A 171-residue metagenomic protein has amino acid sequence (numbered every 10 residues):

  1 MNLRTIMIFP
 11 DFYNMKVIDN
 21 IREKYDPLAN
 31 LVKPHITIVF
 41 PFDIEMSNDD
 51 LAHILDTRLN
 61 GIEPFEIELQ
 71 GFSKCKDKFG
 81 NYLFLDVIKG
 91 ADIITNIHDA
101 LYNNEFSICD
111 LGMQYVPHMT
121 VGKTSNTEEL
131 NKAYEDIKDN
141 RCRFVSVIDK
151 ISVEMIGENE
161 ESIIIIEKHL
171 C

Functional and structural regions predicted by a protein language model:
M1-C171: Histidine-dependent nucleotide/RNA phosphoesterase domain, centered on the 2H-phosphoesterase fold with its duplicated
